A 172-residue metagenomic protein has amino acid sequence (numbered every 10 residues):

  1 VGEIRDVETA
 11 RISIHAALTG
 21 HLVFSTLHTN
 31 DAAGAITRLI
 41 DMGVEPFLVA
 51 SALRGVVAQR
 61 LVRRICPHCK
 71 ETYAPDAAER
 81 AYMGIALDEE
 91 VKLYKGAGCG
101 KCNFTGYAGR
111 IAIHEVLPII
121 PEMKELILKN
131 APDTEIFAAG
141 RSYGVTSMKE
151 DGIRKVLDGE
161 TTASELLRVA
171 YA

Functional and structural regions predicted by a protein language model:
V1-A172: Short, flexible helix-loop junctions that flank or precede catalytic/ligand sites
